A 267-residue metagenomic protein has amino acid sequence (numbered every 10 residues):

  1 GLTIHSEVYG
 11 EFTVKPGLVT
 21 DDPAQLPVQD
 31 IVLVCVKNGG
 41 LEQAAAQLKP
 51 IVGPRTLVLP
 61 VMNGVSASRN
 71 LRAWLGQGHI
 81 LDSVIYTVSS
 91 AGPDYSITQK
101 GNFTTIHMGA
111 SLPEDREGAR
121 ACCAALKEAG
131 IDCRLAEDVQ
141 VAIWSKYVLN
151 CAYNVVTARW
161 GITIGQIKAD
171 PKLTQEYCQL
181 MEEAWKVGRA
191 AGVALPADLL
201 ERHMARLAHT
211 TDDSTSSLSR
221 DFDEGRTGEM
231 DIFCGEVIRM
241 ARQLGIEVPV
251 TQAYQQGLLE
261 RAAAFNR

Functional and structural regions predicted by a protein language model:
G1-T13: Glycine-rich phosphate-binding loop and adjoining beta1-alpha1-beta2 segment of Rossmann-like nucleotide-binding folds
V8, P23, M62, V84 (+3 more regions): Residues at the C-termini of beta-strands that transition into short coil/loop
E11-S96: Rossmann-like NAD(P)(H) cofactor-binding subdomain of soluble oxidoreductases
Q25-L26, T98-G101, T211: Short, flexible turn/loop "capping" segments at secondary-structure junctions
Q29, L41, A67-S68, A119 (+6 more regions): A general structural signal for well-ordered alpha-helical segments in protein cores
P50-I51, A73-H79, D94-C151, V155-D198: Internal alpha-helical scaffold of NAD(P)-dependent oxidoreductase catalytic cores
C178-R267: NAD(P)-dependent Rossmann-like dehydrogenase/reductase catalytic/cofactor-binding core
